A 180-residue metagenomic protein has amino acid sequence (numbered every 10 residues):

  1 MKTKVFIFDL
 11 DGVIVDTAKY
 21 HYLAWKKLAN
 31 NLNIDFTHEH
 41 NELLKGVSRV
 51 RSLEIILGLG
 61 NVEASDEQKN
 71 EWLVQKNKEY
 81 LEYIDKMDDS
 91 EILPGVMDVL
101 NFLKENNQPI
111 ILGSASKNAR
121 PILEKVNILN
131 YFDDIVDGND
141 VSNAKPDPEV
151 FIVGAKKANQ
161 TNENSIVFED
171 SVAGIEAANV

Functional and structural regions predicted by a protein language model:
M1-E42: Active-site neighborhood of HAD-like aspartate-dependent phosphohydrolases
K2-T3, E82-I111: Short, acidic loop-to-helix structural element flanking the phosphoryl-transfer center in phosphate-processing enzymes
Y22, K26, R49-E54, L73 (+1 more regions): An amphipathic alpha-helix signature
L28-A29, V50-A64, I122, G154-A155: Helix-loop "lid/cap" segments that line or gate small-molecule binding pockets
G58-P94: Metal-dependent phosphoesterase signature
D89-S90, K117-I166, V172-V180: Substrate-recognition "cap/lid" segment bordering the active-site pocket of phosphatases
L112-S116: Conserved phosphate-coupling serine/threonine residues in phosphotransfer and NTP-handling enzymes
